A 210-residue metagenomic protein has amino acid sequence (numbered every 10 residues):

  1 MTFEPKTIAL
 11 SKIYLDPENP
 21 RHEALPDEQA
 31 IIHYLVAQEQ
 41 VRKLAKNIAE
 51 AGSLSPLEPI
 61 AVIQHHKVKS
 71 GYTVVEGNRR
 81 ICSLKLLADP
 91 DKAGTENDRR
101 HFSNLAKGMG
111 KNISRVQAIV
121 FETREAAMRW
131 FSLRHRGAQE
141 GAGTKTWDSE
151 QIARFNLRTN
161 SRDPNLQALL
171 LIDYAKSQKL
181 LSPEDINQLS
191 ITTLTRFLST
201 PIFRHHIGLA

Functional and structural regions predicted by a protein language model:
M1-E4, G77, G141, K145: Contiguous surface segments at macromolecular interaction interfaces
T2, T7, G110-I113: A short, structural micro-pattern
F3-K6, Y14-G71: Short alpha-helix boundary/capping and kink motifs at helix termini
I32-Y34, Q38, A88, K92-A106 (+3 more regions): Charged, low-complexity, helix-prone segments enriched in Lys/Glu/Asp/Gln
L54-T73, N78-H135: A short, basic-hydrophobic beta/loop patch
N112-A210: Solvent-exposed functional surfaces
